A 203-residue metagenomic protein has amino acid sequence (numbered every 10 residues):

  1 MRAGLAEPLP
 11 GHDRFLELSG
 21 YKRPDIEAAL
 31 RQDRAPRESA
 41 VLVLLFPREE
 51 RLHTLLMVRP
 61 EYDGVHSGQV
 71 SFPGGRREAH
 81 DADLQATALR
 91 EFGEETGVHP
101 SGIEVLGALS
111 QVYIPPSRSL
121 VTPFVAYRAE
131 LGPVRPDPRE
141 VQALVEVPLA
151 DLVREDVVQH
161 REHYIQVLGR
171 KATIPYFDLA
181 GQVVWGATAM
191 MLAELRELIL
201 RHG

Functional and structural regions predicted by a protein language model:
M1-S71, R76-G132, A150, E162 (+1 more regions): N-terminal leader/linker segments that precede catalytic domains of diphosphate-processing enzymes
P136-L168: Amphipathic alpha-helical blocks and their helix-capping loop/short-beta junctions
